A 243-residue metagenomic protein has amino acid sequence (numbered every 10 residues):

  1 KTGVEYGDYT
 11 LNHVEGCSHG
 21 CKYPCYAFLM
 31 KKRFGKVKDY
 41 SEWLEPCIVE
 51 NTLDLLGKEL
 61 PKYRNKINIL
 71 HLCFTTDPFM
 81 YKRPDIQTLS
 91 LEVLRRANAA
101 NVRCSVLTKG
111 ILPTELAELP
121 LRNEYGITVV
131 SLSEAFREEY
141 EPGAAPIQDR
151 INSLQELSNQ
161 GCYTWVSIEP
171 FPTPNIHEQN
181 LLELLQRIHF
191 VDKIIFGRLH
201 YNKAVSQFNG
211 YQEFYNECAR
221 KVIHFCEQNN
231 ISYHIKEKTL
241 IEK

Functional and structural regions predicted by a protein language model:
K1, L44-I48, L116, I231-Y233 (+1 more regions): Generic preference for hydrophobic/aromatic residues in regular secondary structure cores
K1-S18, K22-I69: N-terminal [4Fe-4S]-dependent radical SAM core
V4-G16, E138-Y140, P146-D149, F196 (+1 more regions): Non-transmembrane, interaction-prone segments in cytosolic or luminal domains
Y6, P146, C162-T164, C218-A219 (+2 more regions): Generic detector of bulky aromatic hydrophobic side chains
C17-H19, C25, R33, M80 (+3 more regions): Residues in flexible loops and secondary-structure boundaries
N51-K221, F225: Conserved AdoMet/S-adenosylmethionine-binding subsite of the radical SAM
T108-G110, P170, Q228-K243: Acidic carboxylate-rich catalytic motifs and surrounding loops in phosphoryl-/glycosyl-chemistry enzymes
